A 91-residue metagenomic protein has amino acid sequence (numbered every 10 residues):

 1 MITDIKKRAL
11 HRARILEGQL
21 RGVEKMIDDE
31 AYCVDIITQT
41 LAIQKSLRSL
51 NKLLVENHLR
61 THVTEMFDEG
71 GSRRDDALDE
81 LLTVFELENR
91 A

Functional and structural regions predicted by a protein language model:
M1-A91: Solvent-exposed interaction patches of small proteins and small membrane subunits
